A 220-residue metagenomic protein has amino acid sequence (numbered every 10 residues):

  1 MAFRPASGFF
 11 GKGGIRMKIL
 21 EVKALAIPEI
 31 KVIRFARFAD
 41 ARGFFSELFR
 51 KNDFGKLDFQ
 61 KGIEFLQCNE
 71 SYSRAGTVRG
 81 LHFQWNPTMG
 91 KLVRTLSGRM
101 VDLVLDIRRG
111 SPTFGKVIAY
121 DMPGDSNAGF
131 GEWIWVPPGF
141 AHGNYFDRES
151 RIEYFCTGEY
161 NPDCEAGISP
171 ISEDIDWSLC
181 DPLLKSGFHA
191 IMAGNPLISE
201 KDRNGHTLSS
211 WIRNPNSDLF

Functional and structural regions predicted by a protein language model:
P5-R16: Short, Lys/Arg-enriched N-terminal segments with co-localized hydrophobic residues within the first ~10-30 amino acids
S7-F9, G139, L184, S217: Intrinsically disordered, low-complexity segments enriched in proline/serine/threonine
M17-G129, R151, E159-F220: Non-catalytic, conserved peripheral segments adjacent to functional cores
P123-E149, F155-T157: Conserved metal-binding segment of the jelly-roll/cupin
